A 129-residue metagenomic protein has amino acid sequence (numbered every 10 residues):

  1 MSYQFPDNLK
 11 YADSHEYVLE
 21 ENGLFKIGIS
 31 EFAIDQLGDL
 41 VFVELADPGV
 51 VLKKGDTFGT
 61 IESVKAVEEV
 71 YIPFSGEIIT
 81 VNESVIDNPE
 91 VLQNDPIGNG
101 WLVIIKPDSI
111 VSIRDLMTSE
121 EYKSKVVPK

Functional and structural regions predicted by a protein language model:
M1-K54, E90, N94-K129: Acidic, low-complexity mobile loops and tails
N8-A12, E68-S75: Short coil-to-beta-strand transition motifs
D47-I61, I72, E77-I79: Short, well-structured beta-strand-loop connectors
E62-Y71, N88-E90: Short, Lys/Arg- and Gly-enriched loop/turn segments at beta-strand edges
S63, E83, P107: Short, conserved catalytic or interaction motifs in soluble domains
S75, I79-T80, D87, Q93: Charged, amphipathic alpha-helical coiled-coil/dimerization segments
